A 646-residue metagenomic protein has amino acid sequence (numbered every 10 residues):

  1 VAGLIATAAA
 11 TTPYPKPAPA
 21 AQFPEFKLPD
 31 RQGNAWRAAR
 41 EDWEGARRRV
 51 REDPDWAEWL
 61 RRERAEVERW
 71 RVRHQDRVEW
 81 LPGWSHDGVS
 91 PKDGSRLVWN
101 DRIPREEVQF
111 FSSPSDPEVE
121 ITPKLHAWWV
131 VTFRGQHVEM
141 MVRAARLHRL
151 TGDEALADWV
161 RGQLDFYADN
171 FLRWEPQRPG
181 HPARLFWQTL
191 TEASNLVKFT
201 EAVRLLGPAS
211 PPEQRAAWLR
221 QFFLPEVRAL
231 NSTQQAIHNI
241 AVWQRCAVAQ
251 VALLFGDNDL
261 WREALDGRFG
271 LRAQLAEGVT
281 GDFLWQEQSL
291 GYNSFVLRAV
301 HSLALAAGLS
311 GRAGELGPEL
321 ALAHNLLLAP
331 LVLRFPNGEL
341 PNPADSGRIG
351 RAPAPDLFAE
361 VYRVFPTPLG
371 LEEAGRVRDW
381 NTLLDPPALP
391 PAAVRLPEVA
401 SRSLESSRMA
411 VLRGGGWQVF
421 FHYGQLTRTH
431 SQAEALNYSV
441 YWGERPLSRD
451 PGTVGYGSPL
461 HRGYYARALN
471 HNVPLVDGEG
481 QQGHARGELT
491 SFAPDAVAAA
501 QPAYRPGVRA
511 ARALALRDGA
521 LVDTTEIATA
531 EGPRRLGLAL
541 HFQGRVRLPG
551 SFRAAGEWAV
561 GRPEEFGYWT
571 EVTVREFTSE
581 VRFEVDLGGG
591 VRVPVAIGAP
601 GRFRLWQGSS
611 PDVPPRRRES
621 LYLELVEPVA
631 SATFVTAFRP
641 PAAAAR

Functional and structural regions predicted by a protein language model:
V1-A6: Bacterial N-terminal signal peptides
T11-A236, V242-A249, H301, P343 (+4 more regions): Extracellular glycan-targeting catalytic surfaces
T11-T12, K16, V454-R646: CBM-like, beta-strand-rich accessory domains located in the C-terminal region of large, secreted polysaccharide-active
Y14-D55, S406-M409, R413-G457, R462-A468 (+2 more regions): Terminal accessory carbohydrate-recognition/targeting modules of carbohydrate-active enzymes
H126-W128, P182-F186, A209-E213, E226-A236 (+4 more regions): Active-site-adjacent structural elements in folded domains
Q136, Q188-N195, I240, G267 (+5 more regions): Secondary-structure capping and boundary motifs in well-ordered enzyme cores
T151, L206-A217, F255-N258, A306-P318: Inter-helical turn/loop segments and adjacent helix faces that build the functional surface of alpha-helical bundle
A249, L284, G291-P446, E627-P628: Carbohydrate-active enzyme catalytic cores, enriched for enzymes that act on polyanionic acidic polysaccharides
